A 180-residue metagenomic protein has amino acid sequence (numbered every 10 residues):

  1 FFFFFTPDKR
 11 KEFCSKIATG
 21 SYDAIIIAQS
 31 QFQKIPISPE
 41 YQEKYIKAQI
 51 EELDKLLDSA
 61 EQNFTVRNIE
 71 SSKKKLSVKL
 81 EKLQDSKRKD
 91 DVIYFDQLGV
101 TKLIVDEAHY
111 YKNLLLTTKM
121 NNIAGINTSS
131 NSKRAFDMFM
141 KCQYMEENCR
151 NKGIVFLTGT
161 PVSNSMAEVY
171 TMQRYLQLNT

Functional and structural regions predicted by a protein language model:
F1-Y144, S165: SF2 helicase/translocase NTPase motor core, specifically the RecA-like lobe 1 inter-motif segment between Walker
G99, R150, Q177-L178: Glycine-centered secondary-structure boundary/capping sites
H109, C149-S165: Conserved helicase ATPase motor motifs in RecA-like P-loop NTPase domains
L115, E146-C149, T180: A general structural signal marking secondary-structure boundaries and capping sites
F139-N148, R174-L176: Walker A/P-loop NTP-binding motif
V169-T180: A short helix-turn-beta junction within AAA+ P-loop NTPase domains corresponding to the substrate/partner-engaging
